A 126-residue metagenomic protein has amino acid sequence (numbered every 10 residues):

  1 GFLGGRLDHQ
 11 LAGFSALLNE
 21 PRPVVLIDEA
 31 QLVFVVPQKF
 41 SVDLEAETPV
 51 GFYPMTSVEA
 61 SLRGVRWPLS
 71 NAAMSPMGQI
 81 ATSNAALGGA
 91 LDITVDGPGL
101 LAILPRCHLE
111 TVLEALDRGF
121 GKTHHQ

Functional and structural regions predicted by a protein language model:
F2-Q38: Anionic-ligand-binding alpha/beta catalytic cores of soluble enzymes and soluble regulatory domains that recognize
V36-Q126: Long, charged alpha-helical interface segments
